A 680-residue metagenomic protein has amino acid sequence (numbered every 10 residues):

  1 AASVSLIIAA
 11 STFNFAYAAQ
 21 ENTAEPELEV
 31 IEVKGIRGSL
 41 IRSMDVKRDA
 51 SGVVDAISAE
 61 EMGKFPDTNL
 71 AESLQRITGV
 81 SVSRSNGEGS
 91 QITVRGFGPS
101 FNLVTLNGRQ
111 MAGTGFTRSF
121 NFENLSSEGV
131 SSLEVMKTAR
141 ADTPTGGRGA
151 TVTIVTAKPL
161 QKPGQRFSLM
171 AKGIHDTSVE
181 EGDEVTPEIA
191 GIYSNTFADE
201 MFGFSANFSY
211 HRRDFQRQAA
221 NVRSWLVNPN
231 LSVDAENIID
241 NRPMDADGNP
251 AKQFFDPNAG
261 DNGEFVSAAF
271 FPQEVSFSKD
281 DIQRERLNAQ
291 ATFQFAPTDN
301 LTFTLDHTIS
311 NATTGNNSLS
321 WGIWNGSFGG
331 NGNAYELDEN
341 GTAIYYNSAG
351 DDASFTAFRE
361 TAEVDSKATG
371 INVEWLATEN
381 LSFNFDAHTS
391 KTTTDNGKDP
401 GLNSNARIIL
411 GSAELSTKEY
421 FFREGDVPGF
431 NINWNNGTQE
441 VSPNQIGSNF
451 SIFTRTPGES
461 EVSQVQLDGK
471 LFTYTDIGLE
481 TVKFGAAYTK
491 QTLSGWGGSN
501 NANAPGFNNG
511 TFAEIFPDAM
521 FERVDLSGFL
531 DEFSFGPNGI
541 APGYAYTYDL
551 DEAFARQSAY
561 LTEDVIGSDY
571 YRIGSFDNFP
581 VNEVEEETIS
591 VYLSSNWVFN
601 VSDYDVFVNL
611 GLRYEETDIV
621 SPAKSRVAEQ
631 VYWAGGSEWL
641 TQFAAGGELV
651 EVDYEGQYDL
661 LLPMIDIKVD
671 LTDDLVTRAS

Functional and structural regions predicted by a protein language model:
A1-A24: Cleavable N-terminal targeting peptides that direct proteins into the secretory/outer-membrane pathway or into
E29, S51, D55, R109 (+8 more regions): N-terminal, post-signal-peptide soluble/periplasmic segments of Gram-negative outer-membrane pore/transport systems
E32-F65, Q91, P99-N102, R109: N-terminal periplasmic "start-of-domain" segments of outer-membrane beta-barrel proteins
S39-I41, V80-S83, F101, M111-G113 (+4 more regions): Short beta-strands and strand-coil junctions in structured, solvent-facing domains, enriched
A71-Q110, K137: Extracytoplasmic beta-strand/coil segments of soluble accessory domains associated with Gram-negative outer-membrane
I77, L125-M170, R217: A beta-strand signature from Gram-negative outer-membrane beta-barrel systems, especially the internal plug domain
A150, T156, K172-I174, V185-T196 (+8 more regions): Outer-membrane beta-barrel transmembrane strands
Q218-F277, N317-A357, N403-S451, A504-E522 (+2 more regions): Solvent-exposed loop segments that connect transmembrane elements
